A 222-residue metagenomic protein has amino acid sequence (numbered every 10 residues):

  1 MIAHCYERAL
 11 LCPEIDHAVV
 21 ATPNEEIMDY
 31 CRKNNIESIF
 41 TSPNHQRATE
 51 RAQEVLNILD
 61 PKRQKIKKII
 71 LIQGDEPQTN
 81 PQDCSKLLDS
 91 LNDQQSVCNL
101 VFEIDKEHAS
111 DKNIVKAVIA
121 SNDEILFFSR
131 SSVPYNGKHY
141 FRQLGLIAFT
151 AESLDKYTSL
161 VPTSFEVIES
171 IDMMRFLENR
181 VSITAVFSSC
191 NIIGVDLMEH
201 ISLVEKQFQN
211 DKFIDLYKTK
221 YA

Functional and structural regions predicted by a protein language model:
M1-T22: N-terminal glycine-rich phosphate-binding loop and ensuing alpha1 helix
I15, Q64-I66, D93-V97, V181: Short, high-confidence coil segments that cap the C-terminus of an alpha-helix and link into the following beta-strand
H17, Y140-A222: Conserved alpha/beta core of the MobA/IspD/sugar-nucleotide pyrophosphorylase nucleotidyltransferase superfamily
A18-V20, I69, I125, I183: Hydrophobic/aromatic residues located in beta-strands of well-ordered beta-sheets within soluble catalytic
V19, E25-I72, E76-K86: Short phosphate-binding loop-to-helix
T22-P23, T79, F149, D196: A conserved hydrophobic position in a structured secondary element of the catalytic/binding core that shapes
T79-T163: Conserved core of the sugar-phosphate nucleotidyltransferase
